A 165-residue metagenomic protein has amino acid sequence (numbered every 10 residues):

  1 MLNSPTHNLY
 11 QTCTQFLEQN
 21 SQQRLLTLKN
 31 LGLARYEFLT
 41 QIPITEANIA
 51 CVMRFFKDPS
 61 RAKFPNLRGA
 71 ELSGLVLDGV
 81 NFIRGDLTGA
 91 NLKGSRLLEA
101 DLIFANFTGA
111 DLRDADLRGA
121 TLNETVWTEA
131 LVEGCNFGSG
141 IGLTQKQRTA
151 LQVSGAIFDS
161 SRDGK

Functional and structural regions predicted by a protein language model:
L2-K165: Tandem repeat scaffolds
